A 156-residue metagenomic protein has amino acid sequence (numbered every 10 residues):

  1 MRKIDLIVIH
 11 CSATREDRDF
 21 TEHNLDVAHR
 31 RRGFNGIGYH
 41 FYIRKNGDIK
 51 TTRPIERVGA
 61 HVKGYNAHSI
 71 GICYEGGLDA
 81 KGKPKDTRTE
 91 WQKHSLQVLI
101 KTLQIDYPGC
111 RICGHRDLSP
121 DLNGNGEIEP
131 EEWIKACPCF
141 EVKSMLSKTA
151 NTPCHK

Functional and structural regions predicted by a protein language model:
M1-R57: Short, conserved "active-site rim" segments that organize catalytic pockets and cofactor/ligand binding
M1-V8, S12, K45-I49, N66-H68 (+1 more regions): Basic/polar, cationic surfaces and motifs that engage anionic cell-wall and phosphate/carboxylate ligands
L25-V27, G59-H61, A67, P130: Generic alpha-helical propensity signal that fires on short helical segments and nearby coil/disordered stretches
E56-K63, K101: Short amphipathic alpha-helices and their capping/turn segments at secondary-structure boundaries
I72: Ligand-binding face of N-terminal immunoglobulin V-set domains in extracellular IgSF glycoproteins
